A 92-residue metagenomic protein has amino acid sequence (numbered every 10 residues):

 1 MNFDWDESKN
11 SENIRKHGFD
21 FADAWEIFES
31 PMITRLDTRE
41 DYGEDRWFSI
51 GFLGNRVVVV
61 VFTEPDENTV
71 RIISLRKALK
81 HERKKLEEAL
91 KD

Functional and structural regions predicted by a protein language model:
M1-D92: Ribonuclease/tRNase effector modules and their secretory precursors
